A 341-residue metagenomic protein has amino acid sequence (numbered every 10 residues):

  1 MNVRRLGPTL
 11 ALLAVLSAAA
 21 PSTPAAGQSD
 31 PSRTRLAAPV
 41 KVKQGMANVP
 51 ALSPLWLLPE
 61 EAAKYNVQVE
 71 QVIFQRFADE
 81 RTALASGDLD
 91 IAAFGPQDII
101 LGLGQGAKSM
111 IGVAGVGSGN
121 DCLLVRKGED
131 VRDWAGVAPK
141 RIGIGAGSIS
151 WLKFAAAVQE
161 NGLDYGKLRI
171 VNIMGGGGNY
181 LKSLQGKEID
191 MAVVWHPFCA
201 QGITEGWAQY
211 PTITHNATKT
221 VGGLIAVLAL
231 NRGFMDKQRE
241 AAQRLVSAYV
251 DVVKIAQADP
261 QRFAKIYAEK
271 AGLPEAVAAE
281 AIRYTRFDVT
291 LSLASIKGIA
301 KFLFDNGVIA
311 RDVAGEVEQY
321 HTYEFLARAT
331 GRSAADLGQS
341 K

Functional and structural regions predicted by a protein language model:
M1-K41, R332-K341: Short, low-complexity disordered leader/linker segments with a strong preference for bacterial N-terminal type II
Q28-G177, S183-G186, D190-H196, T212-I213 (+1 more regions): Short, glycine-/small- and polar/acidic-enriched structural segments that line small-molecule recognition paths
A63, L103, Q159, I203 (+2 more regions): Short polybasic/polar patches that bind polyanions
K64-N66, H215-V221, R286-S292: Short, solvent-exposed loop/beta-turn-alpha elements that line the ligand-binding surface or hinge of extracytoplasmic
Q97, I173-Y267: Pocket-lining segment of extracytoplasmic ligand-binding domains
Q185-E188, Y284-A300, F325-A335: Short amphipathic alpha-helical segments at helix boundaries and their inter-helical linkers
D236-D312: Secondary-structure end/capping motifs
F304-K341: Conserved C-terminal helix/tail region of periplasmic/extracytoplasmic solute-binding proteins
